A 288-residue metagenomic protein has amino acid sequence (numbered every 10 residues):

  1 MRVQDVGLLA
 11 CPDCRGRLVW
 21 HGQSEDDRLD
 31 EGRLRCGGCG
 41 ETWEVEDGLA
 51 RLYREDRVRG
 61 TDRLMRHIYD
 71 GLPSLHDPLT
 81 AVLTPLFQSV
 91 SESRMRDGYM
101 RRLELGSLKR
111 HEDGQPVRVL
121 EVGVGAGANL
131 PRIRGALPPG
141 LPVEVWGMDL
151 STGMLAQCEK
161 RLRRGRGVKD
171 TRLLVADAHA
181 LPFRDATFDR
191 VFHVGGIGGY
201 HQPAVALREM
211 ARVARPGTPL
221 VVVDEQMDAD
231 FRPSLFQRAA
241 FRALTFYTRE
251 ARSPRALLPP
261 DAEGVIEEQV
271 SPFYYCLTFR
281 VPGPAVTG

Functional and structural regions predicted by a protein language model:
M1-H67: N-terminal auxiliary segments of SAM/dcSAM-dependent transferases
G7, Y53-D113, A128-R132, A136 (+3 more regions): Conserved class I S-adenosyl-L-methionine
R118-A180: Class I SAM-dependent methyltransferase SAM/SAH-binding core
L150, Q202, E225: Short beta->alpha hinge that forms the Motif I/post-I loop of the SAM-binding pocket
H179-V191: A short acidic, Gly/Pro-enriched loop at the edge of an enzyme's catalytic core that lines a small-molecule cofactor
R190-Q202: A short SAM/SAH-binding and catalytic strip from SAM-dependent methyltransferases
A204-P216: A short glycine-rich, Lys/Arg-flanked "PGG" loop and its adjoining helix->strand segment in the class I
V221-T278: C-terminal alpha-helical "lid/dimerization" subdomain adjacent to the S-adenosyl-L-methionine
